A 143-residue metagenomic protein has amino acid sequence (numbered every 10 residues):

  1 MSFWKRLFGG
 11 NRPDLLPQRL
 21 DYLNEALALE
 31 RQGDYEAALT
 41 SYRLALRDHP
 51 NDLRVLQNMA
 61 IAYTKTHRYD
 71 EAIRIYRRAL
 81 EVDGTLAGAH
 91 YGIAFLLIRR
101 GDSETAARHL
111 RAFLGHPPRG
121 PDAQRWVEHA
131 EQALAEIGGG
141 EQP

Functional and structural regions predicted by a protein language model:
L15-D48: Alpha-helical segment of the N-proximal tetratricopeptide repeat
F95-P121, E128, Q132-A135: TPR/TPR-like (Sel1-like) alpha-helical repeat modules
